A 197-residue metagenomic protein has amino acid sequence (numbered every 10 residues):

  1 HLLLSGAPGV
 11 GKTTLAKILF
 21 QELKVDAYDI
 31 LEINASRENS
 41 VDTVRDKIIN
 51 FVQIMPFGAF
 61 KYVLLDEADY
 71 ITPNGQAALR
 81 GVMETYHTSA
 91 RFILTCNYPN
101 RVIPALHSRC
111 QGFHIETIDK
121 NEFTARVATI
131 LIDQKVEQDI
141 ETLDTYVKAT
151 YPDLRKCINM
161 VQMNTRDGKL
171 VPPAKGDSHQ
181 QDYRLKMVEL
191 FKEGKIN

Functional and structural regions predicted by a protein language model:
H1-G112, N121-E122, A128, T145 (+1 more regions): P-loop/Walker A NTP-binding region and its immediately flanking N-terminal helices in P-loop NTPase folds
T129-N197: AAA+ P-loop NTPase domains with strong preference for DNA replication initiators and clamp-loader complexes
